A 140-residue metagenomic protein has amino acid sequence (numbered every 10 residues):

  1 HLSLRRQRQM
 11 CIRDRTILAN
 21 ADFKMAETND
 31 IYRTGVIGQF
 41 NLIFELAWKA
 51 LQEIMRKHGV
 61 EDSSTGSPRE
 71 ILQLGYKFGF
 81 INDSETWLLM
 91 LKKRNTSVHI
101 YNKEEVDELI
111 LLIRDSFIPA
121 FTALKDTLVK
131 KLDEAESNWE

Functional and structural regions predicted by a protein language model:
H1-R8, I12: Single conserved hydrophobic/aromatic residue that forms the stacking wall/gate of nucleotide- or nucleobase-binding
R13, I17, L42, L46-K49 (+3 more regions): Charged, amphipathic alpha-helical oligomerization/scaffolding segments
I17-T34: Helix-loop segments that flank and shape redox-cofactor active sites
V36-R56: Hydrophobic alpha-helical packing segments in soluble, helical-rich domains
M55-F80: Short, charged amphipathic alpha-helical segments flanked by flexible coils
N82-K93: Short, well-ordered alpha-helical segments that carry or flank key catalytic/ligand-binding motifs at enzyme/regulatory
T86, V98-V129: Charge-enriched, short contiguous segments at helix-coil
